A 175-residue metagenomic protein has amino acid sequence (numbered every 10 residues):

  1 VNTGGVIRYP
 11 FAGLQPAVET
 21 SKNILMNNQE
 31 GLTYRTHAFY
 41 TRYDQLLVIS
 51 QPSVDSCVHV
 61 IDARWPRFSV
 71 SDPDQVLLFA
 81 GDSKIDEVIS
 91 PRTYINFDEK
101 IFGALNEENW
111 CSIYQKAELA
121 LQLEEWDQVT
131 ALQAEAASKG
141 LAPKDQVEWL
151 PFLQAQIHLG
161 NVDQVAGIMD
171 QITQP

Functional and structural regions predicted by a protein language model:
N2-P175: C-terminal luminal/periplasmic domains and tails of membrane-associated envelope-modifying transferases
